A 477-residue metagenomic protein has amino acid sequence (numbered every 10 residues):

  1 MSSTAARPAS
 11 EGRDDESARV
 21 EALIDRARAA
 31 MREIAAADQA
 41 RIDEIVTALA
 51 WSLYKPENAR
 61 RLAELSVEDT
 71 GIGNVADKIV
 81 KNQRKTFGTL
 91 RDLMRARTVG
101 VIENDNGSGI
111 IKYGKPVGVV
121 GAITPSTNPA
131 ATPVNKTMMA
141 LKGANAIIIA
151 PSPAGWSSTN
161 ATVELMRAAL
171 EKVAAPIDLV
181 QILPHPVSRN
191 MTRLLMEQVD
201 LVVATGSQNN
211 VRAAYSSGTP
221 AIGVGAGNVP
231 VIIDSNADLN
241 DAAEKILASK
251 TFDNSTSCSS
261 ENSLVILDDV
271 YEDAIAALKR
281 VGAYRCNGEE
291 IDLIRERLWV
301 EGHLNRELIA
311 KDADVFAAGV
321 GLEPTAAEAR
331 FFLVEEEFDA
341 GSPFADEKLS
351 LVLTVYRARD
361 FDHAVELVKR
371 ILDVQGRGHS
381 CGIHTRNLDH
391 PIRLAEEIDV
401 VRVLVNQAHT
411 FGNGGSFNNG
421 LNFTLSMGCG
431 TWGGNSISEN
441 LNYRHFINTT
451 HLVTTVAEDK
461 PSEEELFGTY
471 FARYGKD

Functional and structural regions predicted by a protein language model:
S2-I111, M139, R280: N-terminal Rossmann-like NAD(P)+-binding subdomain of aldehyde/semialdehyde dehydrogenases
T4-R7, A35, L322-E323, A327-D477: Conserved C-terminal structural/oligomerization subdomain of aldehyde/semialdehyde dehydrogenase
A6-P8, D14, V134, K142 (+3 more regions): ALDH superfamily catalytic-core signature
L23-D25, G223-G225, D253-C258, S342-L349 (+1 more regions): Short, flexible turn/loop "capping" segments at secondary-structure junctions
I24-M31, A35-D38, V46-E57, S66 (+13 more regions): Structural signal for hydrophobic packing residues in well-ordered secondary-structure cores of soluble enzyme domains
A36-R41, A63, A174-L179, F252-C258 (+5 more regions): Flexible, glycine/charged-enriched surface loops at secondary-structure junctions
T98-D241: Rossmann-like NAD(P) dinucleotide-binding subdomain of oxidoreductase/dehydrogenase enzymes
L195-Q198, D238, L298-R306, F417-T424: Short, surface-exposed amphipathic charged segments that create phosphate/polyanion-binding patches used for binding
